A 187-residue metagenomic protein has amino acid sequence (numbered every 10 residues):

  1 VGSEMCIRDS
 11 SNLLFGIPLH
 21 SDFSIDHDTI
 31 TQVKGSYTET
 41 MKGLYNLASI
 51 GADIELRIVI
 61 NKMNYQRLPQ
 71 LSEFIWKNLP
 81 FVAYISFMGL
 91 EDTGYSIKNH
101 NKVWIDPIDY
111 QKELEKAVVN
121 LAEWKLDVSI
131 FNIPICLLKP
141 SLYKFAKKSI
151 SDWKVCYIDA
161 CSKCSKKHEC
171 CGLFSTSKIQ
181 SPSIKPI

Functional and structural regions predicted by a protein language model:
S3-M88: Radical SAM/AdoMet-radical enzyme domain recognition
D9, L56, S141, A146-K154 (+2 more regions): Extended interaction regions within the primary functional domain
L14-F15, Y37-M41, K77-N78, P107-Y110 (+2 more regions): Short, surface-exposed linear patches
I25, Y95, F174: Glycine/Thr-rich phosphate-binding loops of Rossmann-like dinucleotide-binding domains
H27-T31, W104, Y110, C170 (+1 more regions): Short clusters of hydrophobic/aromatic residues that line enzyme substrate/ligand-binding pockets
K42, E55, L71, S86 (+4 more regions): Residue-level detector of alpha-helical recognition elements and their boundaries
R67, Y84, L90-S162, K167-E169: A C-terminal junction/extension of Radical SAM enzymes
I158-I187: Radical SAM enzyme core and accessory elements
